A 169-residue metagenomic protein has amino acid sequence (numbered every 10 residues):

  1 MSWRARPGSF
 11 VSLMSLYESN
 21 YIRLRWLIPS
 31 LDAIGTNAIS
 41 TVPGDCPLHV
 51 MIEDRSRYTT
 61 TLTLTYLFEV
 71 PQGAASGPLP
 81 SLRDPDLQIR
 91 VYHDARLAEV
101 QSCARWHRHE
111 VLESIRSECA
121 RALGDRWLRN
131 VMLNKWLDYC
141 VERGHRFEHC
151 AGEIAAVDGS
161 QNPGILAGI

Functional and structural regions predicted by a protein language model:
M1-V50: N-terminal "first-domain core" detector
M1-Y17, R57, R129, Y139-A167: Preference for intrinsically disordered or flexible, low-complexity segments and adjacent hinge/connector residues
W3-R4, S19, S30, R55 (+2 more regions): Polybasic/polar functional segments that serve as interface/processing modules
P7-V11, T41, T59, F68-E69 (+3 more regions): Extended interaction-bearing regions that mediate binding to partners or small molecules
Y21-L24, V50-I52, L62-L64, V100 (+1 more regions): Generic structural hydrophobic/aromatic packing signal, biased to beta-strands
P43-D86, G164: Amphipathic, interaction-prone secondary-structure segments
A75-C150: An exposed acidic His-Trp-rich patch
